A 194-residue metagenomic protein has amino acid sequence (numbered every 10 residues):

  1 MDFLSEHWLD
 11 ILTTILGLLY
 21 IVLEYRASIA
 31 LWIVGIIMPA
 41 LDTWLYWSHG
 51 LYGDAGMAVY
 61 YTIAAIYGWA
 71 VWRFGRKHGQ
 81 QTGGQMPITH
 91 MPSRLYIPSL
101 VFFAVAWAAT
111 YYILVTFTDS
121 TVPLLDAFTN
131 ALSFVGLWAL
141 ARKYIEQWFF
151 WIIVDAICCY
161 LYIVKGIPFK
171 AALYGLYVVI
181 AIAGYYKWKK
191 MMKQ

Functional and structural regions predicted by a protein language model:
M1-A27, L31, M38, G75-G79 (+1 more regions): Polytopic alpha-helical membrane-helix bundles and their juxtamembrane interface segments in multi-pass membrane
I15-L19, M57-I66: Alpha-helical transmembrane segments and their immediate interhelical/interface regions in integral membrane proteins
I29-A30, D42-Y60: Helix-loop junctions on the outward
I36, W44-Y46, R73: A broadly tuned "polar low-complexity/structure-edge" signature
M38, G53-G56, V71, F169: Short, flexible micro-motifs
T43, T62-A65, A181: A short structural micro-motif
Y60-G79: Membrane-water interface of transmembrane alpha-helices
